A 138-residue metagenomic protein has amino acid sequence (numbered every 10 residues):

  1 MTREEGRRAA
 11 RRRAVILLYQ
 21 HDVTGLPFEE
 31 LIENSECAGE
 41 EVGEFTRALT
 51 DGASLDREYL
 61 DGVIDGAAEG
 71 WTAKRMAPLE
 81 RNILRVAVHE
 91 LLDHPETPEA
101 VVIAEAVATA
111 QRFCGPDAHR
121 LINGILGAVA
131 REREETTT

Functional and structural regions predicted by a protein language model:
M1-T138: N-terminal interaction/assembly modules
